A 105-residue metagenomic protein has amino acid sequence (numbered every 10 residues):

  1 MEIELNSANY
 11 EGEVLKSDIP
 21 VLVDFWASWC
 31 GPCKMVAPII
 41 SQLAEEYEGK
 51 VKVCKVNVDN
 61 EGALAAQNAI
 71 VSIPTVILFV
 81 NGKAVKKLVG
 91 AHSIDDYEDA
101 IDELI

Functional and structural regions predicted by a protein language model:
I3-V21: A short beta-strand-turn-helix
N6, W26, K52-C54: Conserved Rossmann-like nucleotide-binding pocket used by diverse enzymes that bind dinucleotide cofactors
D18-I19, F25-W29, S72: Short pre-active-site segment immediately N-terminal to redox-active cysteine/selenocysteine motifs in thiol-based
D18-P20, A37-V56: Conserved helix-turn-beta segment immediately C-terminal to the redox Cys motif in thioredoxin-like folds
F25-I39: Conserved redox-active cysteine motifs that mediate thiol-disulfide chemistry, especially di-cysteine Cys-X(1-2)-Cys
V58-A66: Structural microenvironment flanking redox-active thiols in thiol-disulfide oxidoreductases
L78-I105: Non-catalytic, surface beta->alpha helical segment in thiol-disulfide oxidoreductase systems
